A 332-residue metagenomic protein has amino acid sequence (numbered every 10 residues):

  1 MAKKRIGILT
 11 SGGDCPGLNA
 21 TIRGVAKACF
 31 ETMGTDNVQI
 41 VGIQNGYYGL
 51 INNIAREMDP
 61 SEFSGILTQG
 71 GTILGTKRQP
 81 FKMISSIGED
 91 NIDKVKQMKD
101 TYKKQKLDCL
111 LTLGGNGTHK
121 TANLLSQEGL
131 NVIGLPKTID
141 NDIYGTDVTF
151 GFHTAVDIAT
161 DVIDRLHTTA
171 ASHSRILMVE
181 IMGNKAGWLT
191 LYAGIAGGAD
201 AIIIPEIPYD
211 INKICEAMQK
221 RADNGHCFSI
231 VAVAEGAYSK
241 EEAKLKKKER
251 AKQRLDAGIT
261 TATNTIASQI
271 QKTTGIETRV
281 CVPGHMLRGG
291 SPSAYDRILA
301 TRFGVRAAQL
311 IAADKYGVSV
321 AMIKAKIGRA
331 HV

Functional and structural regions predicted by a protein language model:
A2-I54: N-terminal phosphate-binding or glycine-rich loops at protein starts, especially the Walker A/P-loop of NTPases
R5-D14, I73-G75, C109-T112, L177-E180 (+1 more regions): Short glycine-rich or small-residue beta-strand-to-loop segments that form or flank ligand, phosphate, metal/Fe-S
S11-D14, I43-Y48, R78-Q79, G115-T118 (+6 more regions): Short, ordered loop/turn segments at secondary-structure junctions
C15-V25, L50-I51, V95-K96, L107-N123 (+6 more regions): Short glycine/serine/threonine-rich phosphate/pyrophosphate-binding segments that cradle anionic phosphate groups
N52-L110, F150-D157, D161: Glycine-rich oxoanion-binding loops at beta->alpha junctions
T101, T112-G114, A122-L124, N131 (+2 more regions): Accessory alpha-helical/coil subdomains and C-terminal extensions that flank or cap enzyme catalytic cores
A330-V332: Conserved small/polar residues in nucleotide/adenosyl-binding loops
